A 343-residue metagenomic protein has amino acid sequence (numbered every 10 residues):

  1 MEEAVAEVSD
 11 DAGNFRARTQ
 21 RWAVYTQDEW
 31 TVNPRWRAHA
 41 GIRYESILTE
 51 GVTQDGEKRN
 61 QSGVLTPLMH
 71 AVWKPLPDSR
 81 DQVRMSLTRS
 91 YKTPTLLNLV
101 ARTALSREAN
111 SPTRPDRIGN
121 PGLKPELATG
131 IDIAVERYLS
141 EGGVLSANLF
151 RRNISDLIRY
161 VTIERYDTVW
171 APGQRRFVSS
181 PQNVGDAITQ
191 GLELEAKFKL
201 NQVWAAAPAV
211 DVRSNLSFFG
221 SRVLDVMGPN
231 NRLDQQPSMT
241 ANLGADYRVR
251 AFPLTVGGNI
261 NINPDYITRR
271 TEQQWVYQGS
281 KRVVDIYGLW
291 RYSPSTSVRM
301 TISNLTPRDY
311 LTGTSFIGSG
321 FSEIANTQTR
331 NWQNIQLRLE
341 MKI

Functional and structural regions predicted by a protein language model:
M1-R37, P75, T189, N231-D234 (+2 more regions): Outer-membrane beta-barrel transmembrane domain signature of Gram-negative proteins, especially the mid-to-C-terminal
G13-Q20, R89-S146, R151-I154, P172-K199 (+2 more regions): Outer-membrane beta-barrel signature, preferentially recognizing the C-terminal barrel domain of Gram-negative
T19-G56, S62-V72, L200, A207-R213 (+1 more regions): Surface-exposed extracellular loop regions of Gram-negative outer-membrane beta-barrel proteins
V24-D28, M69-W73, L123, I133-R137 (+5 more regions): Residues on the lipid-exposed face of transmembrane beta-strands in outer-membrane beta-barrel proteins
W30-P34, L65, W73-P77, L127 (+9 more regions): Outer-membrane beta-barrel strand-turn architecture
N33-A38, S146-N153, A171-Y266, R270: Gram-negative outer-membrane beta-barrel transporters
Y44-E50, W73, L87-T93, V100-R102 (+7 more regions): Transmembrane beta-strands of outer-membrane beta-barrel pores
S155, N261-R269, L289-I343: C-terminal beta-signal and adjacent terminal beta-strands/loops of Gram-negative outer-membrane beta-barrel proteins
